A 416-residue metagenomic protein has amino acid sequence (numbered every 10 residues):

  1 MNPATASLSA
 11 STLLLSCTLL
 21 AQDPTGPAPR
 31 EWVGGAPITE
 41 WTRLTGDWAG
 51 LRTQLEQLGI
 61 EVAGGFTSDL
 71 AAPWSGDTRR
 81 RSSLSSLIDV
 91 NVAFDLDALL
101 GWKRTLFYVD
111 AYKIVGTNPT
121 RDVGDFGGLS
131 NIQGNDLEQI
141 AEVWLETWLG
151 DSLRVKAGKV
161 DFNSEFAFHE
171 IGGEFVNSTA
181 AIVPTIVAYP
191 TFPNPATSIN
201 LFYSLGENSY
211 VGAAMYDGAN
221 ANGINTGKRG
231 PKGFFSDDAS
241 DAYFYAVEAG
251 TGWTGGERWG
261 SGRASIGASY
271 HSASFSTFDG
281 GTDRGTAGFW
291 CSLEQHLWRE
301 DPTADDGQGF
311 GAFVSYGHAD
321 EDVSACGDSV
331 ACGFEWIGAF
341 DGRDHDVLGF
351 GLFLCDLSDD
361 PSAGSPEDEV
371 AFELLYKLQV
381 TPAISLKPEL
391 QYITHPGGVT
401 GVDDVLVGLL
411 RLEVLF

Functional and structural regions predicted by a protein language model:
L19-D69, P73, R79, G101: N-terminal periplasmic/intermembrane-space "pro-region" immediately following the signal or transit peptide
T39, G46-V62, D95-F107, D151-S152 (+5 more regions): Short loop/turn motifs that connect adjacent beta-strands in outer-membrane beta-barrel proteins
V62-L70, F107-K113, V155-K159, V211-D217 (+6 more regions): Transmembrane beta-barrel strands of outer-membrane/channel proteins
A71-S86, L100-E142, F235-D237, P396-G398: Surface-exposed loop and membrane-interface regions of Gram-negative outer-membrane beta-barrel proteins
V90, V143, I199, V247-A249 (+6 more regions): Membrane-embedded beta-strands of outer-membrane beta-barrel proteins, especially the hydrophobic/small aromatic
P119-W144, G150-Y243: Surface-exposed coil loops of outer-membrane beta-barrel proteins
I224-T226, P231-A239, E248-G250, A268-D283 (+2 more regions): Outer membrane beta-barrel transmembrane domains
D404-F416: Outer-membrane beta-barrel "beta-signal"
